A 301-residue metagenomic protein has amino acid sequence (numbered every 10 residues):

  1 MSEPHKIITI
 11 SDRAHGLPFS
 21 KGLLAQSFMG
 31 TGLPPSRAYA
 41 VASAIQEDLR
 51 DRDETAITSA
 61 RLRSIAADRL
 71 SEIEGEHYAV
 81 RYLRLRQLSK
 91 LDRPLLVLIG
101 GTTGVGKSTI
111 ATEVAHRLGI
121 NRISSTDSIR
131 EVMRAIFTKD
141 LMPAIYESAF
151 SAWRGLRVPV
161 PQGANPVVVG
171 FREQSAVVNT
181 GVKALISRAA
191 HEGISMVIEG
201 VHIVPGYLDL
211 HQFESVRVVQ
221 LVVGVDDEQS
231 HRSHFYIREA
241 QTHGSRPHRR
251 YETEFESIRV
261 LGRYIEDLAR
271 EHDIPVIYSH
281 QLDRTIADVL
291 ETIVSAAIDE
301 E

Functional and structural regions predicted by a protein language model:
P34-L96: Extreme N-terminal, non-catalytic leader segments that precede Walker-type/kinase nucleotide-binding cores
L96-L118: Glycine-rich phosphate-binding P-loop
I120-I136: Short beta-strand-centered segment that lines the nucleotide-binding/catalytic pocket of NTP-utilizing
N121, H191-I198, R217-V219: Loop/turn-to-beta-strand initiation segments
R134-I194: Conserved nucleotide-sensing/catalytic segment adjacent to the nucleotide-binding pocket in NTP-handling enzymes
K139-I145, E214-V216, R238-E239, S295-A296: Short, hinge-like loop/turn segments at secondary-structure boundaries
V216-R263: A glycine- and Lys/Arg-enriched "phosphate-lid" helix/loop adjacent to the NTP-binding pocket of small-molecule kinases
R263-E301: NTP-dependent small-molecule kinase module
